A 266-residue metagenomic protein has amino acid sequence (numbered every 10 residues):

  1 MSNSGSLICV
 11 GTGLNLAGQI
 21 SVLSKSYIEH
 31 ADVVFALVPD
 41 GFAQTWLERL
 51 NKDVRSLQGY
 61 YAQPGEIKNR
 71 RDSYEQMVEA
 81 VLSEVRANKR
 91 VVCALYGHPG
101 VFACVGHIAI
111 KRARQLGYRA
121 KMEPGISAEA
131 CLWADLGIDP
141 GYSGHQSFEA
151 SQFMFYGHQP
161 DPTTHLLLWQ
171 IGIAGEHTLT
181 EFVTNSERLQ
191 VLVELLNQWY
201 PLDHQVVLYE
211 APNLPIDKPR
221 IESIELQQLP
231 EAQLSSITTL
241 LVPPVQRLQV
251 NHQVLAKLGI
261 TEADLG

Functional and structural regions predicted by a protein language model:
M1-E123, T238-T239, T261-G266: Class I S-adenosyl-L-methionine
S2-V10, R119-K121, S127-G266: Beta-strand/loop-alpha-helix module characteristic of Rossmann-like adenine-cofactor folds
